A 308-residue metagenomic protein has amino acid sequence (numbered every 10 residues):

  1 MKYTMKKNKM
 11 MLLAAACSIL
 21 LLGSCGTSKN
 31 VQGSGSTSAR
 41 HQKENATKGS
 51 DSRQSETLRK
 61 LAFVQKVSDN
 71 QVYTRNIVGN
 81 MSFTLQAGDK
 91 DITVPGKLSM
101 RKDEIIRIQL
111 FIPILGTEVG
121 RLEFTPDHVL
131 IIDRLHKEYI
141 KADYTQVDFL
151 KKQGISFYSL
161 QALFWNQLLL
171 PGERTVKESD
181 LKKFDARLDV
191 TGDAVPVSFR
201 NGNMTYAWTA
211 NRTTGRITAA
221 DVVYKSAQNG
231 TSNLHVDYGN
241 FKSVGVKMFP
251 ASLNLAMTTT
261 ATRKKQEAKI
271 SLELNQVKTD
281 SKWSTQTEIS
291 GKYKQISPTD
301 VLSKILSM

Functional and structural regions predicted by a protein language model:
Y3-L13: Bacterial N-terminal signal peptides that target proteins for export
L21-S24: C-terminal motif of bacterial Sec signal peptides marking the signal peptidase cleavage site
G26-K90, P298-M308: N-terminal leader/targeting segments and the immediate start of mature chains
G26-V31, V176-K294: Gly/Pro-enriched, hydrophobic low-complexity segments that function as extracytoplasmic propeptides/linkers
E56, V64-Q65, N80-T84, K90-K97 (+4 more regions): Low-complexity, intrinsically disordered segments exposed to solvent
F63, R134-T205: Flexible, processing/modification-adjacent segments and terminal tails in exported/periplasmic/extracellular proteins
D69-I77, A87-I92, S99-E104, L122 (+1 more regions): Edge/loop elements at the starts and ends of beta-strands within beta-rich repeat scaffolds
I105-Y158, A162, P298: An acidic-aromatic
